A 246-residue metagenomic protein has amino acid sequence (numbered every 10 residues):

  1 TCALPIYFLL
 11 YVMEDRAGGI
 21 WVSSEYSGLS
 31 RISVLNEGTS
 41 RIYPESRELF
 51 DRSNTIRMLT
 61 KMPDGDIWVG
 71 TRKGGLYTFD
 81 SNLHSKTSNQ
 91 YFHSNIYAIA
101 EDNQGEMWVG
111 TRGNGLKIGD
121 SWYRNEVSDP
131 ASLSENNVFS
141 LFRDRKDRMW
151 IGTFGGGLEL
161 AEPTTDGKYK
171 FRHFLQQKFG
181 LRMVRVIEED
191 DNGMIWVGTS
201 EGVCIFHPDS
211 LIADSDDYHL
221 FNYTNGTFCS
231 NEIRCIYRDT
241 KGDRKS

Functional and structural regions predicted by a protein language model:
T1-S246: Carboxylate-rich, polar loop motifs that coordinate divalent cations or form catalytic acidic clusters
